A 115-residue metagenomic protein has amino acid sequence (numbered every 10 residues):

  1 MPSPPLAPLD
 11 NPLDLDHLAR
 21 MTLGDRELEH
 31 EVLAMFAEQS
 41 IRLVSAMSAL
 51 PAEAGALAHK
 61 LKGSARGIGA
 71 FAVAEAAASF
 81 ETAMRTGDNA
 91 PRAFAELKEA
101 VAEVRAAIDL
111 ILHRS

Functional and structural regions predicted by a protein language model:
M1-D10, S115: Intrinsically disordered or compositionally simple regulatory linkers and C-terminal tails in signal-transduction
L13-K60, G67, A90-L112: Long, amphipathic alpha-helical coiled-coil segments characteristic of histidine-phosphotransfer scaffolds
A52-A58, A65-R85: Short, well-ordered alpha-helical segments that carry or flank key catalytic/ligand-binding motifs at enzyme/regulatory
T82-R85, D109, H113: Two-component transmitter module helix at the DHp-CA junction of histidine kinases
